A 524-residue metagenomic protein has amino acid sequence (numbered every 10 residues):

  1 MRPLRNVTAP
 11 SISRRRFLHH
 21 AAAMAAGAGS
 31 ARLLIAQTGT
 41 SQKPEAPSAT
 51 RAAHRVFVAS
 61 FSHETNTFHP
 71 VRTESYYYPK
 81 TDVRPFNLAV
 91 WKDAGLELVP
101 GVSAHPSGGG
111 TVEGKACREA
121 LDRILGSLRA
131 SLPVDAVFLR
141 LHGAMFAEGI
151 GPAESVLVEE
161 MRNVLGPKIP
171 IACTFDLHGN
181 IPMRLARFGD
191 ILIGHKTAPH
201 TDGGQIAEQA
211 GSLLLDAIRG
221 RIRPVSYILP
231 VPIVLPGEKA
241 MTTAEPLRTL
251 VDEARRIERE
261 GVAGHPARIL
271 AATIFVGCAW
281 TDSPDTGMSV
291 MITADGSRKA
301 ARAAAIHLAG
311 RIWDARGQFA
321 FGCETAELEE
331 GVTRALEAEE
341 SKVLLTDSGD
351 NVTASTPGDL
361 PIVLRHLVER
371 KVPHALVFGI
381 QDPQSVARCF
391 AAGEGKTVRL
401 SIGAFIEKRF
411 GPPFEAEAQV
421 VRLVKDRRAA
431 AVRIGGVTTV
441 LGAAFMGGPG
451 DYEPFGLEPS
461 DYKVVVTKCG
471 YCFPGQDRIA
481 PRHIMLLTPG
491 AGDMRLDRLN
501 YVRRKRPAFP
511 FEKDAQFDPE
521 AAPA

Functional and structural regions predicted by a protein language model:
M1-I12: N-terminal secretory signal peptides
S11, R32-R55: C-terminal segment of N-terminal export signals and the immediately downstream linker at the start of the mature
S13-G27: N-terminal export leaders
P47-D93: N-terminal amphipathic/basic leader segments beginning at the initiator methionine
F57, S62, G114-R118, S131-R223 (+3 more regions): Active-site histidine-anchored catalytic micro-motif
A59, E64-V71, R84, L96-R129 (+7 more regions): Metallocofactor- and cofactor-centric catalytic cores in central/energy metabolism, strongly enriched
E238-G435: Hard-cation-handling environments
W313, D426-A524: Extended hydrophobic packing segments that form well-structured cores
